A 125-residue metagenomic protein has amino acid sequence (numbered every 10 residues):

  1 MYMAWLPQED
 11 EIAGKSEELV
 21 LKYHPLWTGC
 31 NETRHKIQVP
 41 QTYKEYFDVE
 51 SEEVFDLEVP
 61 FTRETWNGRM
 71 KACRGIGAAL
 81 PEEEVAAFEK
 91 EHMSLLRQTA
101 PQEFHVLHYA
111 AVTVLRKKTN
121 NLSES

Functional and structural regions predicted by a protein language model:
M1-V59: Conserved catalytic/acceptor-binding region of the Class I
I37-S125: Conserved Class I S-adenosyl-L-methionine
